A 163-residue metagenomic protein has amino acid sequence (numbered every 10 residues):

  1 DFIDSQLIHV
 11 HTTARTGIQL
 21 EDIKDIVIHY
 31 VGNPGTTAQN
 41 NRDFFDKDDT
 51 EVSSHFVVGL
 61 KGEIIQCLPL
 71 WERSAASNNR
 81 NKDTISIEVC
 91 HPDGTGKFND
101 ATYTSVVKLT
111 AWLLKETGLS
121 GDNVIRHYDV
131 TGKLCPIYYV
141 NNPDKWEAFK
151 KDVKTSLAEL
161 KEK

Functional and structural regions predicted by a protein language model:
D1-H9, T13-T16, L20, P92-K163: Basic/polar, cationic surfaces and motifs that engage anionic cell-wall and phosphate/carboxylate ligands
D1-N78: N-terminal catalytic cores of peptidoglycan-degrading enzymes
I28, I85-I87, V124-R126: Hydrophobic faces of well-ordered beta-strands that scaffold small-molecule active sites in alpha/beta enzyme cores
G32, R80, I85-T95: Cell-envelope and extracellular/periplasmic
D43-F45, R73-A75, N81-T84, T102 (+3 more regions): General N-terminal targeting signals
